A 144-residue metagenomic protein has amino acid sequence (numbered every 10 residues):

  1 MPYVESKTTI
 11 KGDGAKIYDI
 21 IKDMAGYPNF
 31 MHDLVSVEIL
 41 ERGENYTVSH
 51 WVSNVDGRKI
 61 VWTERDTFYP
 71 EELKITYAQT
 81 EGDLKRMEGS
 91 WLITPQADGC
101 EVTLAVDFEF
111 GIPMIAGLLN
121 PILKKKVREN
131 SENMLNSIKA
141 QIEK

Functional and structural regions predicted by a protein language model:
M1, F30-H32, K59-I60, L84-R86: Short solvent-exposed loop/turn micro-motifs enriched in small/polar/acidic residues
M1-E44, D98: Hydrophobic ligand-binding cavity/cleft-lining segments
Y3-K7, Y46-V48, V61-T63, K74 (+2 more regions): Intrinsic-disorder/low-complexity, polar/charged segments enriched in Ser/Thr/Lys/Arg/Asp/Glu/Gln
S6-T8, S53, W62-F68, Q79 (+2 more regions): Hydrophobic/aromatic beta-strand elements that line small-molecule binding cavities or substrate pockets in beta-rich
I17-I21, Y27, S49, D66 (+4 more regions): Hydrophobic pocket/interface hotspot
E38-G82, N133-K144: Glycine-rich portal/gate segments that line the openings of hydrophobic small-molecule binding cavities
A78-E129: Beta-strand/loop substructures that line and gate deep hydrophobic ligand-binding cavities in soluble
